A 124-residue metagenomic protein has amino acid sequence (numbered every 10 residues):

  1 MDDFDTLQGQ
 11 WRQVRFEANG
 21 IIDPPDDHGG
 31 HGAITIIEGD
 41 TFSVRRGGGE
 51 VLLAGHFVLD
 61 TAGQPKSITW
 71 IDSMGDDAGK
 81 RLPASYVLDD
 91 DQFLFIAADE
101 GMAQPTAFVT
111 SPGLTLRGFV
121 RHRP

Functional and structural regions predicted by a protein language model:
M1, Q13-D26, D40-A107: Contiguous, well-ordered beta-strand patches that form the walls/edges of small beta-barrel/beta-sandwich domains
D5-Q10: Short structural boundary motif marking the start of a folded domain
D27-H28, A33: N-terminal secretory signal peptides
G113-L116: Beta-propeller blade signature
G118-P124: Short beta-strand-to-coil "C-cap" segments at the C-terminal boundary of structured domains/repeats, marking
